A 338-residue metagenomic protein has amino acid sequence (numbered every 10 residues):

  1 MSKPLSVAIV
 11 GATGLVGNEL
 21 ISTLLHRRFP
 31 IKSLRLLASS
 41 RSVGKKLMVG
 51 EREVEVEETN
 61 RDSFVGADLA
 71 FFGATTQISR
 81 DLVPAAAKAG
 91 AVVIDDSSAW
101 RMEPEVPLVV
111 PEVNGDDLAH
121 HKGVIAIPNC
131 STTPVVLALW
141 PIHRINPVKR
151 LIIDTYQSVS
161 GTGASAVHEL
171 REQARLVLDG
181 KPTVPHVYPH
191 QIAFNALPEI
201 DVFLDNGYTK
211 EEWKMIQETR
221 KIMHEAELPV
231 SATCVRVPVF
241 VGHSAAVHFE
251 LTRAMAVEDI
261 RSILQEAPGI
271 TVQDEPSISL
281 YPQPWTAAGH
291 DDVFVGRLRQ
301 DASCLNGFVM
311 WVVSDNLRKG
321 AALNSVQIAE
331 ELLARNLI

Functional and structural regions predicted by a protein language model:
M1-I192, E227-P229, S262, V293-F294 (+4 more regions): N-terminal Rossmann-like NAD(P) cofactor-binding subdomain of oxidoreductases, focused on the glycine-rich
A70, V159-I338: Charged docking surfaces used in two-component/phosphorelay signaling
